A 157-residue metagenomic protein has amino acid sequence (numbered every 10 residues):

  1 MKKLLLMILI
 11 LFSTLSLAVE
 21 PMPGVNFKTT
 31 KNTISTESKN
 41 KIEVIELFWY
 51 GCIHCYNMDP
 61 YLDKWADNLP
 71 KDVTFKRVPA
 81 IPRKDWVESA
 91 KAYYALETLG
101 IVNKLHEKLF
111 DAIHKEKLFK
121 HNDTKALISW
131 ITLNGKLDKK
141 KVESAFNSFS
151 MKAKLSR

Functional and structural regions predicted by a protein language model:
L4-K84, S156: Extracytoplasmic thiol/disulfide redox context detector
P82-R157: Cysteine-centric redox/oxidoreductase cores and disulfide-bonded domains
